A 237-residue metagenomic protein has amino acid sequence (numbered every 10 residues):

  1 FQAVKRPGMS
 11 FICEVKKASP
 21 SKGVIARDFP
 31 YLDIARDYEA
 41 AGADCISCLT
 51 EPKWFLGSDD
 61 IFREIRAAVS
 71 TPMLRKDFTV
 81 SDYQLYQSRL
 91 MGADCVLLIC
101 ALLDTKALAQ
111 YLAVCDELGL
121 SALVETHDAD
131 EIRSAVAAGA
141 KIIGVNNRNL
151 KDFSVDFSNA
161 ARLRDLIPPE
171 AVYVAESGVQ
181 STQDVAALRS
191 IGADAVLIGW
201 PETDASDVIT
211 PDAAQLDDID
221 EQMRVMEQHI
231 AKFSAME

Functional and structural regions predicted by a protein language model:
F1-M9, F55-F78, C100-A101, A107-E125 (+3 more regions): Alpha-helix-loop-beta-strand connector modules within alpha/beta enzyme cores
I12-P30, T71-V80, S121-T126, V174-V179: Active-site mouth loops of central-metabolism enzymes
C13, Y38, I46, S88 (+5 more regions): Conserved, mostly hydrophobic/aromatic
K16-A18, E51, F78, A101 (+4 more regions): Active-site beta-loop-alpha junctions enriched in small/polar residues
S19-K76: Glycine-rich active-site/cofactor-binding loop and its immediate structural neighborhood
G42-A43, A68-T71, L90-V96, D116-L120 (+3 more regions): Glycine-enriched alpha-helix->loop->beta-strand junction motifs that scaffold or abut catalytic
V80-G92, H127-A138, A175, V179-I198: Catalytic cores of alpha/beta
Q87-A107, G144-F153, I191-K232: Glycine-rich phosphate-binding active-site loops on the catalytic face of alpha/beta enzymes
